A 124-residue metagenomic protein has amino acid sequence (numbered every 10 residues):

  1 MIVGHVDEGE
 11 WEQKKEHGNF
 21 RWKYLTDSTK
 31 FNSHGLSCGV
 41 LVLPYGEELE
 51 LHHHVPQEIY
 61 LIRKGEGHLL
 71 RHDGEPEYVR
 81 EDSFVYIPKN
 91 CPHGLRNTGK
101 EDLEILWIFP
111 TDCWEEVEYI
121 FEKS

Functional and structural regions predicted by a protein language model:
M1-L36, I120-S124: A short, N-terminal "cap"/entry segment at the start of jelly-roll beta-barrel domains of the cupin/DSBH fold
W22, T26, G39-H54: Conserved short histidine dyad/triad with adjacent acidic residue
Y45-E47, V55-P56, E75, C91-P92 (+1 more regions): A generic "binding-loop/recognition-motif" signal
L49-L51, L69-L70, I87, H93-G99: Short beta-strand His + acidic residue motifs that chelate non-heme Fe in jelly-roll/DSBH and cupin folds
Q57, I62-G67: Glycine- and acidic-residue-biased ligand/ion/polar-headgroup-sensing regions
I59, Y86, E101-E116: A short hydrophobic beta-strand segment most commonly corresponding to one strand of the jelly-roll/cupin
D73-K89: Short acidic-glycine-tyrosine-enriched beta hairpin
